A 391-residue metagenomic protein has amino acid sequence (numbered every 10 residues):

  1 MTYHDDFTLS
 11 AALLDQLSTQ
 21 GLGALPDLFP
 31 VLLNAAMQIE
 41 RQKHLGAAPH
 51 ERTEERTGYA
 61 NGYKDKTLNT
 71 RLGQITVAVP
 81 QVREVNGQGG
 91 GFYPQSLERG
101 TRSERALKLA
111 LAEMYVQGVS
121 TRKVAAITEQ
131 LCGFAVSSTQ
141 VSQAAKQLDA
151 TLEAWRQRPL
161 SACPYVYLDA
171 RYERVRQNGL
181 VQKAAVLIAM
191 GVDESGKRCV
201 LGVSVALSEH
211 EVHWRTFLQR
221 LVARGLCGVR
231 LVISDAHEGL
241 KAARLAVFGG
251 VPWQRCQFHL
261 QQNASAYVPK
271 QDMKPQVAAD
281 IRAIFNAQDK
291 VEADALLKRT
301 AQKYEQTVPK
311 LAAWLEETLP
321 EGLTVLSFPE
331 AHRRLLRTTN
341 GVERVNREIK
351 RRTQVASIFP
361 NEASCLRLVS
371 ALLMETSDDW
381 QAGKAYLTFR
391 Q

Functional and structural regions predicted by a protein language model:
M1-L97: Short, conserved DNA-binding cores of transcription-related domains
M1-Y3, Q42, A47, A283-Q391: Acidic/histidine-rich catalytic cores and adjacent linkers of DNA breakage/strand-transfer/modification proteins
Q42-G58, A150-S161, E173-N178, D379-Q381: Active-site phosphate-binding and catalytic loops of NTP-dependent enzymes
Y63, A78-V85, F92-T101, L131-S138 (+5 more regions): RNase H-like nuclease fold core
A106-G118: Short, amphipathic alpha-helical "recognition" segments used to contact nucleic acids or chromatin
R122-G133: DNA-recognition alpha helix
A170, L231-E238, A243-D280: Conserved beta-strand -> loop -> alpha-helix junction used to position metal-binding or nucleic-acid-contacting
